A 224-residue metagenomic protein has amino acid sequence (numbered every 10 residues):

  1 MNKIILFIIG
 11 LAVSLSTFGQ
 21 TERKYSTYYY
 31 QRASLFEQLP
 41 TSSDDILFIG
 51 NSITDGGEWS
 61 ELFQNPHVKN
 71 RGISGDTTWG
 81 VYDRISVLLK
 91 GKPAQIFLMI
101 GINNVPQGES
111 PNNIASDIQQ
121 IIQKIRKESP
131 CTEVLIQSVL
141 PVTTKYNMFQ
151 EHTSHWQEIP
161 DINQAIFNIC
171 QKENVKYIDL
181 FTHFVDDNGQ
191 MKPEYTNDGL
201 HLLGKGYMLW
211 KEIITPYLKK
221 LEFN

Functional and structural regions predicted by a protein language model:
N2-I8: Sec-dependent signal peptide recognition, specifically the positively charged N-region followed immediately by
G19-Q95: Serine-esterase "nucleophile elbow" of acetyl-processing enzymes
G72-S74, F97-V105, V139: Cell-envelope and extracellular/periplasmic
P111-I121, W156-I162: Charged helix-capping and loop-helix junction motifs
S129-E133: A short helix->loop->beta-strand "cap" motif at the edges of active sites that frequently abuts
P141-N224: Catalytic His-Asp segment of secreted/periplasmic serine-dependent ester chemistry enzymes
